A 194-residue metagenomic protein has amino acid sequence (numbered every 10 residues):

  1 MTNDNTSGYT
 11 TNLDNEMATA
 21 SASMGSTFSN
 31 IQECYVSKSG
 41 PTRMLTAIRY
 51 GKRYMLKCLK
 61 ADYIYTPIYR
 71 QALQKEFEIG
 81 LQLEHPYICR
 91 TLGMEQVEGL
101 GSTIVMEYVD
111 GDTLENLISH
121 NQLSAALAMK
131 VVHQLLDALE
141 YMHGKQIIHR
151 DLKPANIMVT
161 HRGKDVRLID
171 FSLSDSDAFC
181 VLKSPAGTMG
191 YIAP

Functional and structural regions predicted by a protein language model:
I64-Q82: AlphaC helix of the eukaryotic protein kinase fold
R90-S102: Short beta-strand micro-motifs within the conserved protein kinase catalytic domain, predominantly in the N-lobe
G99-T113: Conserved short submotifs of the Hanks-type protein kinase catalytic core that shape the nucleotide-binding pocket
L114-L123: AlphaC helix of the protein kinase catalytic domain
V131-V132: Activation segment signature within eukaryotic-like protein kinase domains
D137-I147: Protein kinase catalytic-loop region centered on the HRD/HxD motif
K183-P194: Conserved activation segment of eukaryotic-like protein kinases, specifically the C-terminal portion of the activation
